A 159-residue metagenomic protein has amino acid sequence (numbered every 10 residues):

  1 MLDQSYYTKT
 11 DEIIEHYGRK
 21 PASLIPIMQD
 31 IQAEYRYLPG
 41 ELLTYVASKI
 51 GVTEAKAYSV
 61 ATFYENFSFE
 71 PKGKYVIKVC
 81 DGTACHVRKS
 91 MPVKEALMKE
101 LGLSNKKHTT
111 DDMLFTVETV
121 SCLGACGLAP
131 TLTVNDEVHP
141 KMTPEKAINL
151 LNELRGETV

Functional and structural regions predicted by a protein language model:
M1-V159: Signature of N-terminal electron-transfer/Fe-S-associated modules in redox systems
